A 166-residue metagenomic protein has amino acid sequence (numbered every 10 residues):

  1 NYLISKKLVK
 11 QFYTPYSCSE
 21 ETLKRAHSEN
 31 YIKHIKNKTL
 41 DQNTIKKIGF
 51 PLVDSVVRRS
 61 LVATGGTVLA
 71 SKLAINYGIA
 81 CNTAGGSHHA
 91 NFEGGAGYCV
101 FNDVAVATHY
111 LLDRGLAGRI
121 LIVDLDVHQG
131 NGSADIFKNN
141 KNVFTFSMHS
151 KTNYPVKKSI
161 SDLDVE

Functional and structural regions predicted by a protein language model:
N1-E166: HDAC/HDAC-like amidohydrolase catalytic core signature
